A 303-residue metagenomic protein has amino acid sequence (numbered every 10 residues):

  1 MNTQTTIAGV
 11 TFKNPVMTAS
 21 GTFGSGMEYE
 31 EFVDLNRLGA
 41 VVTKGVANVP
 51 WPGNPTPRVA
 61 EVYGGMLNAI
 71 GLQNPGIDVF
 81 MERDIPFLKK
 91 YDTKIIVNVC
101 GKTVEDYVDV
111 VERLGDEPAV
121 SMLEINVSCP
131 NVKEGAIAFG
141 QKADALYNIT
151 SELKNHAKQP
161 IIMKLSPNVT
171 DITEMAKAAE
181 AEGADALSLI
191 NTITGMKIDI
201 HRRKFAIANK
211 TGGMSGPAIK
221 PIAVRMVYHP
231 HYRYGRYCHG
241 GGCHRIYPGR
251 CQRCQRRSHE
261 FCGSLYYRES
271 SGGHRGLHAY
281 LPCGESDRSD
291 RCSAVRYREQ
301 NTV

Functional and structural regions predicted by a protein language model:
M1-I95, C100-G101: N-terminal capping/small domains of soluble enzymes
F12-G26, A69-N74, I96-Y107, I162-T170 (+3 more regions): Active-site mouth loops of central-metabolism enzymes
K44, F87, E117, H156 (+5 more regions): Change "in soluble alpha/beta enzymes" to "in soluble alpha/beta proteins
K44-V46, V127, N191-T192, S258-H259: Short secondary-structure boundary segments
V46-P52, I190-M196, Y237: Short glycine-enriched loops at secondary-structure junctions
P50-N54, K197-D199, S264-Y267: Short, charged, surface-exposed secondary-structure boundary motifs
K90, K102-R233, G241-R253: Alpha/beta enzyme core
M214-Y228, C238-V303: Alpha/beta catalytic cores of nucleotide-metabolism and tRNA/nucleoside-modifying enzymes
